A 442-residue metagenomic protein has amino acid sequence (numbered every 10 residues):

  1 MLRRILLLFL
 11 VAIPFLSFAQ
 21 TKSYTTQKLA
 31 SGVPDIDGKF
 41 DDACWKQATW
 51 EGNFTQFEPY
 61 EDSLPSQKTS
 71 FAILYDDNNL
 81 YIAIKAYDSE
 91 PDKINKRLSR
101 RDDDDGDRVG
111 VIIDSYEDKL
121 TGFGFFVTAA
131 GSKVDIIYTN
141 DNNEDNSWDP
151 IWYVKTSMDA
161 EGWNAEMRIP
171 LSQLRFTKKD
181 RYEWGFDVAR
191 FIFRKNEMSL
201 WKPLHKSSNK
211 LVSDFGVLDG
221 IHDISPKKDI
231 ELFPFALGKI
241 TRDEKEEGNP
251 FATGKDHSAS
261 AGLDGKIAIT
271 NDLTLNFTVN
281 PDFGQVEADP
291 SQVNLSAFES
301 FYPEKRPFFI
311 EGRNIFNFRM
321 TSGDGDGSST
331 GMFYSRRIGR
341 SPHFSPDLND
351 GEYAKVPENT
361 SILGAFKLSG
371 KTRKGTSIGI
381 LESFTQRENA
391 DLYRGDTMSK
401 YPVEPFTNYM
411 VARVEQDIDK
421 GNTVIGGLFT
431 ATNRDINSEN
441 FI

Functional and structural regions predicted by a protein language model:
M1-Y24: Bacterial Sec-dependent N-terminal signal peptides
Q20-D417, G426, N437-E439: Structural preference for beta-rich elements and adjacent junctions enriched in aromatics
V424, F429-N433: Surface-exposed, glycine- and small/polar-enriched segments that build interaction surfaces at terminal
